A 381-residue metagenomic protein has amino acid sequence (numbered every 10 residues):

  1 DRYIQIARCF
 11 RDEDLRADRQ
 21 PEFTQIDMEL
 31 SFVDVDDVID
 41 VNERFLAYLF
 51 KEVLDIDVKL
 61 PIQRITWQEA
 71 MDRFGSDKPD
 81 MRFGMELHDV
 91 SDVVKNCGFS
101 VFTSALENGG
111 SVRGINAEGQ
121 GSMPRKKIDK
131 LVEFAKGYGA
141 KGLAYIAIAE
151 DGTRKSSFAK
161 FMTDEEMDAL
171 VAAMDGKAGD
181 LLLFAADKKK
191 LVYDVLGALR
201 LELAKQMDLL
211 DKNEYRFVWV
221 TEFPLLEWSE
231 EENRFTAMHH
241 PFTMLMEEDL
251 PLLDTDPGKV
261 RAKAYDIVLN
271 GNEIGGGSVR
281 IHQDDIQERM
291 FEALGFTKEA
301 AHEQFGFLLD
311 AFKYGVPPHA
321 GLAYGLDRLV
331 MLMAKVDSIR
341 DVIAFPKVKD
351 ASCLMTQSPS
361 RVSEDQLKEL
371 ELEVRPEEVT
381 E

Functional and structural regions predicted by a protein language model:
D1-E381: Class II aminoacyl-tRNA synthetase catalytic cores and aaRS-like
